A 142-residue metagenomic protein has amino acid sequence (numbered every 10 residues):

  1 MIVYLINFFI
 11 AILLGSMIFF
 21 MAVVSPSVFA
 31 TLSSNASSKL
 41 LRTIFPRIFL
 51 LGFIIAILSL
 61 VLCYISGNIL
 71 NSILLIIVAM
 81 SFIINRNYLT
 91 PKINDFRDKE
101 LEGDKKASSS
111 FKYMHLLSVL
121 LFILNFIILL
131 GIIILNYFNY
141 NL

Functional and structural regions predicted by a protein language model:
M1-L142: Polytopic transmembrane helical bundles with strong interfacial aromatic enrichment
